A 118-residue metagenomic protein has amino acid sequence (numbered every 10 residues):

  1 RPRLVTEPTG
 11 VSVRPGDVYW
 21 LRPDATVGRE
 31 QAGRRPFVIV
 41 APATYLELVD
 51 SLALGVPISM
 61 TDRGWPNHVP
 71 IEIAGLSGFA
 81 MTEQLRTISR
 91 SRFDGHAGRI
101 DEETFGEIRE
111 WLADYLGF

Functional and structural regions predicted by a protein language model:
R1-F118: Conserved functional hotspots at enzyme active or ligand-binding sites that engage polyanionic ligands
